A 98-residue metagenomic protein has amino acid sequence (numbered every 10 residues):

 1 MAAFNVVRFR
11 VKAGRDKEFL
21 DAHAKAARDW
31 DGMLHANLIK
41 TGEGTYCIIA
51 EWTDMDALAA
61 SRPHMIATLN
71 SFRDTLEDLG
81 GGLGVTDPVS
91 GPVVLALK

Functional and structural regions predicted by a protein language model:
A3-F9, C47: Active-site-flanking beta-strand signature of metal-NTP-handling nucleotidyl enzymes and homologous cyclase-like
R8-F19: Short, surface-exposed ligand-recognition loops at beta-strand->loop->(often short) alpha-helix junctions that present
K12-G14, D56, K98: A short, structured loop/turn motif at beta-sheet edges
L20-A24: Short amphipathic alpha-helical segment that frequently serves as the phosphate-/nucleotide-binding helix
K25-H35, E51-D87: An amphipathic, aromatic/His-enriched active-site/gating alpha helix that lines ligand/cofactor pockets
T86-K98: Short, low-order "capping/linker" segments at domain edges
